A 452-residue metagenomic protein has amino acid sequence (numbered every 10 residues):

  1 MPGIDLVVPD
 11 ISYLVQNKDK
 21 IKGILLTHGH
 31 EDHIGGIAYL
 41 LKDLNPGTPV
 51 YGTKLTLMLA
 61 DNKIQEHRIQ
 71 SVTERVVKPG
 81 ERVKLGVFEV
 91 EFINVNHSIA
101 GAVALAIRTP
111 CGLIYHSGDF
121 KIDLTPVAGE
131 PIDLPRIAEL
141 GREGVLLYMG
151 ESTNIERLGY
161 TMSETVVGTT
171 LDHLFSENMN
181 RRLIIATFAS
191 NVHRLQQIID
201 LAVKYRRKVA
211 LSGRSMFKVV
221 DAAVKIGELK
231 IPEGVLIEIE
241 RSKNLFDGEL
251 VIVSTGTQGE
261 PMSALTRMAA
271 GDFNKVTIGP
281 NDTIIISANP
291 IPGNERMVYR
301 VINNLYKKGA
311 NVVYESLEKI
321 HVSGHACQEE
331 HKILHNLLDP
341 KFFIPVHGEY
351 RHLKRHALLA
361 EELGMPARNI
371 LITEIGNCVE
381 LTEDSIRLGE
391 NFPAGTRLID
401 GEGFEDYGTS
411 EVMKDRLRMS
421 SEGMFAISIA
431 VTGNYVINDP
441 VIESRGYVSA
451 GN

Functional and structural regions predicted by a protein language model:
M1-L25, H30-L245, S263-T277, R296-R300: His/Asp/Glu-rich metal-coordinating catalytic cores of metallo-dependent phosphodiesterases/hydrolases acting on
E156-S287, I291-G451: Hard-cation-handling environments
